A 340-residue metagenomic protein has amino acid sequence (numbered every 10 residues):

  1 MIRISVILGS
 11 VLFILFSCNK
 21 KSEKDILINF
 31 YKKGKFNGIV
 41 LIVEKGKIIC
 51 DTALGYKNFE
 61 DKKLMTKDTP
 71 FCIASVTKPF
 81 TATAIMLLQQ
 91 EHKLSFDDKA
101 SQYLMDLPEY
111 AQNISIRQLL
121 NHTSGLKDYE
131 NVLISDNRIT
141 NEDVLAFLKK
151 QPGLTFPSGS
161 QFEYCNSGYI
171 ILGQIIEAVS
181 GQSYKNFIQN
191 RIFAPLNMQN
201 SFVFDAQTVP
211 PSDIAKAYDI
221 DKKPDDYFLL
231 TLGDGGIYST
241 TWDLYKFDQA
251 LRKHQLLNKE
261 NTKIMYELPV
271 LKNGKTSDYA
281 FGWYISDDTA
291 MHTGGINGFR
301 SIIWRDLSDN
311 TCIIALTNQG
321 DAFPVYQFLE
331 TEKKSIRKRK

Functional and structural regions predicted by a protein language model:
M1-K24: Bacterial Sec-dependent N-terminal signal peptides
C18-A53, C72, E177-S180, N186-N190 (+2 more regions): Catalytic loop of the DD-peptidase/beta-lactamase superfamily, centered on the K-T-G motif and neighboring
S22-I26, S75, F80, A84 (+11 more regions): Extracytoplasmic/secreted proteins, especially bacterial periplasmic and envelope-associated proteins
K32-I39, E60-Q118, F156-C165, L232-G235 (+1 more regions): Short active-site loop at a secondary-structure junction that contains or immediately precedes the catalytic residue(s)
T52-D61, E142-F147, K216-D221: Acidic-glycine-rich active-site phosphate/pyrophosphate-binding loop
N58-T66, P324-T331: A short, polar/charged loop-to-alpha-helix boundary motif
C72-V76, L88-N131, A178-D221: Active-site helix/loop module of the DD-peptidase/beta-lactamase fold, centered on the serine-lysine SxxK catalytic
E130-V209, L229-Y245: Catalytic-site signature segments of enzymes, centered on catalytic residues
